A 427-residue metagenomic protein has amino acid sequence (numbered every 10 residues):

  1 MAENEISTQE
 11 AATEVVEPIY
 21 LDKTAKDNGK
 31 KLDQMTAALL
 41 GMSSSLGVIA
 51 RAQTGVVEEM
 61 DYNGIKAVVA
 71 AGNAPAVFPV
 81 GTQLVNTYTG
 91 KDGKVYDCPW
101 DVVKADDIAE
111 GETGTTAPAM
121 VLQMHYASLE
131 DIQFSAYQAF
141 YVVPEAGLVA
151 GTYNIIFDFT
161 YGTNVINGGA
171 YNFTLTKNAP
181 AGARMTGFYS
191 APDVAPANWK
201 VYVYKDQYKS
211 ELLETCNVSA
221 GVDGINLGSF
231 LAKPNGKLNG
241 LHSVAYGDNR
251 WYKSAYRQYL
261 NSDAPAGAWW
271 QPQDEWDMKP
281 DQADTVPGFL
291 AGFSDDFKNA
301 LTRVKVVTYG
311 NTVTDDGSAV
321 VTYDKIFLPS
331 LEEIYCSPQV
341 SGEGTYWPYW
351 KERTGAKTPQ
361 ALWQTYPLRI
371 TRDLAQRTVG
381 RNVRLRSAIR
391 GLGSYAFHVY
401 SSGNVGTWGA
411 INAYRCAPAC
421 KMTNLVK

Functional and structural regions predicted by a protein language model:
M1-L40: Short, low-complexity N-terminal tether/leader segments at secretion or assembly junctions of large, surface-exposed
L40-G162, I166-K427: Collagenous Gly-X-Y triple-helix signature in extracellular proteins
